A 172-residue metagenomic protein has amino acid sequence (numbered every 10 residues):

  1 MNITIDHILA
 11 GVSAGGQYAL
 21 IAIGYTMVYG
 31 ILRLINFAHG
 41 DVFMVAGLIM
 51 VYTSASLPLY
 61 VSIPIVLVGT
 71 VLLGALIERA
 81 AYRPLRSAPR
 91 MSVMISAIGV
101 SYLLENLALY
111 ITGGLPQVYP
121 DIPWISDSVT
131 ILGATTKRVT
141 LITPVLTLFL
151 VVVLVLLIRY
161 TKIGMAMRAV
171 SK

Functional and structural regions predicted by a protein language model:
M1-V170: Small-residue-rich transmembrane alpha-helical segments that form helix-helix packing/gating elements in polytopic
